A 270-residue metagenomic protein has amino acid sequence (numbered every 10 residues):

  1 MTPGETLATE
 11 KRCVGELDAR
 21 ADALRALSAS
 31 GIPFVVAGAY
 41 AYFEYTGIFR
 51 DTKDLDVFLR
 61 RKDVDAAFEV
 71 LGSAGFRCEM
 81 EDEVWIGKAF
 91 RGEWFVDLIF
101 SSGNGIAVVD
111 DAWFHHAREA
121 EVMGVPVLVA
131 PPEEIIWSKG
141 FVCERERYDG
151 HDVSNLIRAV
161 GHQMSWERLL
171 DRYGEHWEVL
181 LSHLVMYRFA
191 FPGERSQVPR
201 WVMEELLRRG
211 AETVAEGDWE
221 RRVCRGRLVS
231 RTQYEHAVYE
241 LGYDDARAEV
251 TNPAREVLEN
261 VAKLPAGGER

Functional and structural regions predicted by a protein language model:
M1-V36: Helical scaffold of the NTase/Pol beta-like nucleotidyltransferase catalytic core
P3, V108-E269: Catalytic cores of NTP-dependent nucleotidyl/adenyl transfer enzymes across multiple folds
S28, G72, E121: Anion (oxyanion) recognition and catalysis
S28, P33-Y40, E44-T46, V129-P131: Short helix-loop-helix/strand-helix junction enriched in hydrophobic and basic residues
I32, F76-R77, H162, A211: Short aromatic/hydrophobic-glycine micro-motifs
G38, F43-L71, V153: Catalytic metal-binding acidic patch
T52-D54, F76, D97-L98, H115 (+1 more regions): Short, hinge-like loop/turn segments at secondary-structure boundaries
G72-A112: Conserved catalytic core of two-metal-ion nucleotidyltransferases
